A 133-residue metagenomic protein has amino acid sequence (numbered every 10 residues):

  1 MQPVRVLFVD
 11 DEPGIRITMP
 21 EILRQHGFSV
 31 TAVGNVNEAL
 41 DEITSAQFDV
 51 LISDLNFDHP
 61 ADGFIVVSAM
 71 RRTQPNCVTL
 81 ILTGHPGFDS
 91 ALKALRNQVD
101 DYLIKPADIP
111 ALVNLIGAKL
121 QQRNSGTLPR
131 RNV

Functional and structural regions predicted by a protein language model:
Q2-G14, M19-L23, L51: Conserved acidic segment of CheY-like receiver
L7, T31-V50, D58: Acidic, metal-coordinating helix/loop segments flanking the phosphotransfer/catalytic sites of two-component signaling
D41, D62-N76: Short amphipathic alpha-helix used as the core "switch/output" element in two-component signaling
H85-P86, N97: Short, conserved "switch-loop" micro-motifs in signal-transduction and mechanochemical regulators
A107-G117: C-terminal output helix
Q121-V133: CheY-like receiver
